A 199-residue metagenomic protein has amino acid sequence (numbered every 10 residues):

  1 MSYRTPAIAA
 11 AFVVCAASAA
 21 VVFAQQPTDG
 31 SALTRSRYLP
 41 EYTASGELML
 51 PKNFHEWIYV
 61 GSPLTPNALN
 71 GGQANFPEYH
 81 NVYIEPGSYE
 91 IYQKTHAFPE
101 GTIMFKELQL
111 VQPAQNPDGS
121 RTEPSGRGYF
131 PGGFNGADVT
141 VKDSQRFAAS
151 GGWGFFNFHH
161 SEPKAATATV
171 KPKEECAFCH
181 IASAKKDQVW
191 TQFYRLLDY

Functional and structural regions predicted by a protein language model:
M1-T5: Positively charged n-region of N-terminal signal peptides that target proteins for export
A9-A19: Bacterial N-terminal signal peptides
A20-A24: Sec/Tat signal peptide C-region and signal peptidase I cleavage site
Q26-T34, P40-T43, L50-N53, I58 (+2 more regions): Sequence context surrounding c-type heme c attachment/ligation sites in exported
L33-P40, A44-L50, F54-K94: A domain-level signal for the mature, folded cores of soluble proteins
